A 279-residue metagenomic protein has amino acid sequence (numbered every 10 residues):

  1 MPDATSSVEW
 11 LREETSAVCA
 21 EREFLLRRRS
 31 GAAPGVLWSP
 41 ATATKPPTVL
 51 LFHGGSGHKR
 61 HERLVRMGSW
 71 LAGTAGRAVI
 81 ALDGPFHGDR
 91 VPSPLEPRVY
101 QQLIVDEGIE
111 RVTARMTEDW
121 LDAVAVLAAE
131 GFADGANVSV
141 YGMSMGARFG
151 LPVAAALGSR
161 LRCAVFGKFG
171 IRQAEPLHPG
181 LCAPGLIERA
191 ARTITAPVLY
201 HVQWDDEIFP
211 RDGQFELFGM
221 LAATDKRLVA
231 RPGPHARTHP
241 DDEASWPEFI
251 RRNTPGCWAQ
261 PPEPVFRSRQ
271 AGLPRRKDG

Functional and structural regions predicted by a protein language model:
P2-T44: N-terminal cap/lid segment of alpha/beta-hydrolase-fold proteins
K45-G54: Short beta-strand element of the alpha/beta-hydrolase
G55, D83-H87, G170, P234: Short beta-to-alpha linker loops that shape the active-site pocket of alpha/beta-hydrolase fold enzymes
H61-L82, V91: Short amphipathic alpha-helix adjacent to the substrate-entry channel of hydrolases
P97-G131: Alpha/beta-hydrolase active-site loop
E118-I187: Primarily recognizes the serine-hydrolase "nucleophile elbow" in alpha/beta-hydrolase and SGNH/GDSL folds
A174-A230: The feature captures the conserved acid-bearing segment of alpha/beta-hydrolase catalytic domains
A223-G279: C-terminal catalytic histidine-bearing segment of alpha/beta-hydrolase fold enzymes
